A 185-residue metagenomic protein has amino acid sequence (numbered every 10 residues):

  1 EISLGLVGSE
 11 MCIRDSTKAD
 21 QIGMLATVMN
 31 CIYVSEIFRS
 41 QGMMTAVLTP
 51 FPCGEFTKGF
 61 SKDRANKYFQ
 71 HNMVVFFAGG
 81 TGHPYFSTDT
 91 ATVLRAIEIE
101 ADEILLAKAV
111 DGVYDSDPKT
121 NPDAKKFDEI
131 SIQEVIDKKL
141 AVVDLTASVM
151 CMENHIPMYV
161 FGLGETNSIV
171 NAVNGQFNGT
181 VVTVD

Functional and structural regions predicted by a protein language model:
E1-I2, L6-V7, M11-I13: Short, small-residue-biased leader/transition segments that mark boundaries at the very start of proteins
E10, R14-V75, T90: Ligand-binding beta-strand-loop-alpha-helix segment within the catalytic cores of soluble metabolic enzymes
R14-D15, D63-N66, T120-F127, Q176-G179: Short, hinge-like loop/turn segments at secondary-structure boundaries
K18-N30, R95-A107, D123-K138: Gly/Ser/Thr-rich active-site loops/lids in small-molecule metabolic enzymes that frequently grip phosphoryl groups
I32, E36, K62-D115: Internal active-site segments that recognize and position negatively charged phosphoryl groups and nucleotide moieties
S35, F77-T81, A124-G175: Polyanion-binding loop/helix "lid" in catalytic or ligand-binding cores
T45-T49, F77-A78, L105-K108, Y159-G162: General beta-strand structural signal in soluble alpha/beta enzymes
G54-E55, D111-D115, T166-S168: Short gly/pro/ser/thr-enriched loop/turn and capping motifs at secondary-structure boundaries
